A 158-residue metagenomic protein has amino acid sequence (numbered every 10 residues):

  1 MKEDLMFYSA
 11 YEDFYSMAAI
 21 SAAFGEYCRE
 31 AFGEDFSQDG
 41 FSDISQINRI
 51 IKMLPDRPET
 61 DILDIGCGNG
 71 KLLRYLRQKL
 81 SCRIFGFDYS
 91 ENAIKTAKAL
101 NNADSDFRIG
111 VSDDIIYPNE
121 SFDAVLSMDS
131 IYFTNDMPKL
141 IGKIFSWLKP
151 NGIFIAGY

Functional and structural regions predicted by a protein language model:
M1-A31: N-terminal, positively charged/glycine-rich alpha-helical extensions of SAM-dependent methyltransferases
E30-F41: Class I SAM-dependent methyltransferase Rossmann-like catalytic core, especially the SAM/SAH-binding loop
G40-P58: Conserved alpha-helix/loop element of class I SAM-dependent methyltransferases that forms part of the SAM/SAH-binding
L63-D114: Class I SAM-dependent methyltransferase SAM/SAH-binding core
L126: A conserved beta-strand element that flanks and buttresses the S-adenosyl-L-methionine
Y132-T134: A short His-aromatic
P138-I153: A short glycine-rich, Lys/Arg-flanked "PGG" loop and its adjoining helix->strand segment in the class I
A156-Y158: Acidic carboxylate diad motif detector
